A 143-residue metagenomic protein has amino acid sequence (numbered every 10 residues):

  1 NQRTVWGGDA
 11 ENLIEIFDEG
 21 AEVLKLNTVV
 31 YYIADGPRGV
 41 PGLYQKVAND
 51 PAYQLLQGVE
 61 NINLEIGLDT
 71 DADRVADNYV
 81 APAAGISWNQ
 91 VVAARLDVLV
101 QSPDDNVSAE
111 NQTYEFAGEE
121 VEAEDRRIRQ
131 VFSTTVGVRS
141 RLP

Functional and structural regions predicted by a protein language model:
R3-E11, E15-P143: Short linear sequence signals and composition-biased patches located at protein termini or domain-edge surfaces
